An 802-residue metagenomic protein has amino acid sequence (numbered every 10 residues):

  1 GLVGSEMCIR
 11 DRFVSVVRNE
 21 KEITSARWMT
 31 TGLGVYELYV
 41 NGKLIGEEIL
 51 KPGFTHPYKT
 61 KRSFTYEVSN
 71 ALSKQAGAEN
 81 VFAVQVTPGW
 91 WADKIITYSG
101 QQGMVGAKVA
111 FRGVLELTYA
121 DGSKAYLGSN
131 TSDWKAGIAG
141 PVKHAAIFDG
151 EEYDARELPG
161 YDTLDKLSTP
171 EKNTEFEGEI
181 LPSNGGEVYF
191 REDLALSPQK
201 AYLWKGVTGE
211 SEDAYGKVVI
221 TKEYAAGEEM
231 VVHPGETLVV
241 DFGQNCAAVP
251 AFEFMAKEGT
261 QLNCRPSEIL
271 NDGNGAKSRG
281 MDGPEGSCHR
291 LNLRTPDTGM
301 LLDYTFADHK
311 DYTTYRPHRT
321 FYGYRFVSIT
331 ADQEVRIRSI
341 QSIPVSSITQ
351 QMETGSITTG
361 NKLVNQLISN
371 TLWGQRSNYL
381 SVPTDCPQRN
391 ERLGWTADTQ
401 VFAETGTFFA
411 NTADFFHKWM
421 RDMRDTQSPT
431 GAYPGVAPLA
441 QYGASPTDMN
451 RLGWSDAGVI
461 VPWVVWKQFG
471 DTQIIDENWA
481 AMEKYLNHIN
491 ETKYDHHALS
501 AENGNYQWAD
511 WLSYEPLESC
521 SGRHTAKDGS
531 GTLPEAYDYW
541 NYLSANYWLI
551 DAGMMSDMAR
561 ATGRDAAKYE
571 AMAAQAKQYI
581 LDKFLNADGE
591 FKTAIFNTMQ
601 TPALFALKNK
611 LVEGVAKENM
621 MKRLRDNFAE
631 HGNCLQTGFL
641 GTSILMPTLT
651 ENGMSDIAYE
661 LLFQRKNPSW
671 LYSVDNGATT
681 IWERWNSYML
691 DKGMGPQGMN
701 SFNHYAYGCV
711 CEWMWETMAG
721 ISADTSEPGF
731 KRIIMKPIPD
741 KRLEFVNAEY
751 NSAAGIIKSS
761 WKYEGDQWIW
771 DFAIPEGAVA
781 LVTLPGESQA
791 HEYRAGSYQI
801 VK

Functional and structural regions predicted by a protein language model:
S5-E6, R10-R389, D414-F415, A437-L439 (+4 more regions): Extracellular/oxidizing-compartment recognition motifs
A26-R27, V249-E268, V327-T330, D398-Q427 (+5 more regions): Alpha-helical support elements that line or immediately flank enzyme active sites and cofactor-binding pockets
V35, S129-I138, E334-N370, R376-S377 (+9 more regions): Active-site acid/base region of carbohydrate-active enzymes
E47-Y58, I269-T295, A413-S530, S669-K692: Helix-terminus loop motifs that line ligand-binding clefts
F82, Y153, N390-E391, F409 (+8 more regions): C-terminal capping/lid segments that line or modulate ligand- or cofactor-binding pockets
G103, A107-A110, V114, G128-D165 (+5 more regions): Non-catalytic C-terminal accessory modules of carbohydrate-active enzymes
V240-F242, H318, L393, L452-D456 (+4 more regions): Short helix-capping and inter-helix turn/linker motifs at the boundaries of alpha-helical repeat units
